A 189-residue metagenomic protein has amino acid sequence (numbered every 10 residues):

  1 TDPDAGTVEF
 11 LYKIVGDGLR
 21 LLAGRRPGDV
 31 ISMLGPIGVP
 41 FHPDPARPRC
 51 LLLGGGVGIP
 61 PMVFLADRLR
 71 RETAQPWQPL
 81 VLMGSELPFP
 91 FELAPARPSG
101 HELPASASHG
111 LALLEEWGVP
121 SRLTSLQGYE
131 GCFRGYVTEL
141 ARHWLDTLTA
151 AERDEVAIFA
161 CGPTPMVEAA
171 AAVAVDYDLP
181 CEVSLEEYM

Functional and structural regions predicted by a protein language model:
T1-P27: Ferredoxin-reductase
L19-E187: FNR/FR-type flavoprotein reductase catalytic core
